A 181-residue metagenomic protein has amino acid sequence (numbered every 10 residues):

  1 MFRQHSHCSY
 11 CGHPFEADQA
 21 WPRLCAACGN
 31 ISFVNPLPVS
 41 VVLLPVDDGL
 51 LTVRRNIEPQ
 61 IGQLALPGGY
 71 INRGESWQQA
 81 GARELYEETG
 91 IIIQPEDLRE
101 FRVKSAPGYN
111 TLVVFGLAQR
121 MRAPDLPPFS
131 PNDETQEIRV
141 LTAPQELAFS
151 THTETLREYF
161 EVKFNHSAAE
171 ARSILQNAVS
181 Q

Functional and structural regions predicted by a protein language model:
M1-V41: Acidic, metal-coordinating catalytic segment for phosphate/diphosphate chemistry, firing primarily on the Nudix
A26, R54, T142: Residue-level detector of conserved, well-ordered beta-strand and adjacent loop positions that form binding/recognition
V34, Q60, P107-Y109: Short glycine/serine/proline-enriched coil/turn segments at secondary-structure junctions
P38-S40, Q60-G62, Q94-D97, L112: A generic structural signal for short beta-strands and their flanking turns/coil linkers
V41-L43, L51-V53, V114-L117: Short, hydrophobic/aromatic-rich beta-strand segments within well-structured domains
P45-E87: Conserved Nudix-box catalytic region and its N-terminal flanking loop in Nudix hydrolases and closely related
I71-E158: Unchanged
E158-Q181: Charged phosphate-binding loop/patch that engages nucleotide di/tri-phosphates or the phosphate backbone of nucleic
